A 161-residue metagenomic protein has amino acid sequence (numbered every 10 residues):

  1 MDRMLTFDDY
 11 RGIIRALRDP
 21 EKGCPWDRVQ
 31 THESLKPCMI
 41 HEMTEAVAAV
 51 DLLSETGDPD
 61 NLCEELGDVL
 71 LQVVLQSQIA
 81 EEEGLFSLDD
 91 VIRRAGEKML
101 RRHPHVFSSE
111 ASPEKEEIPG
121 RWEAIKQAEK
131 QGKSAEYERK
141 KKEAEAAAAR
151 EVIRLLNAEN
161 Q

Functional and structural regions predicted by a protein language model:
M1-E65, L71-Q161: Flexible "arm" and connector segments at domain edges
